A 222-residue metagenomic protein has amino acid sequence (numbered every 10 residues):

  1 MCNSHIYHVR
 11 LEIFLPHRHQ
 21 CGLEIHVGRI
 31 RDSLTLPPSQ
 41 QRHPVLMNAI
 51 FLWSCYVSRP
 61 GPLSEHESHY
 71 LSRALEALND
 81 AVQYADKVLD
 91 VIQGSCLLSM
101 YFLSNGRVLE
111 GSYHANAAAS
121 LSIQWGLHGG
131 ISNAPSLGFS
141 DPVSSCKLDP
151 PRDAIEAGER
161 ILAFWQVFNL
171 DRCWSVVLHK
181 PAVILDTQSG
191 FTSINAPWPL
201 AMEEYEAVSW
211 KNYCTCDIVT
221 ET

Functional and structural regions predicted by a protein language model:
M1-H8: Long, low-complexity intrinsically disordered tails and linkers at domain boundaries
H8, E12-E221: Acidic, Ser/Thr-rich, low-complexity intrinsically disordered regions in fungal proteins
